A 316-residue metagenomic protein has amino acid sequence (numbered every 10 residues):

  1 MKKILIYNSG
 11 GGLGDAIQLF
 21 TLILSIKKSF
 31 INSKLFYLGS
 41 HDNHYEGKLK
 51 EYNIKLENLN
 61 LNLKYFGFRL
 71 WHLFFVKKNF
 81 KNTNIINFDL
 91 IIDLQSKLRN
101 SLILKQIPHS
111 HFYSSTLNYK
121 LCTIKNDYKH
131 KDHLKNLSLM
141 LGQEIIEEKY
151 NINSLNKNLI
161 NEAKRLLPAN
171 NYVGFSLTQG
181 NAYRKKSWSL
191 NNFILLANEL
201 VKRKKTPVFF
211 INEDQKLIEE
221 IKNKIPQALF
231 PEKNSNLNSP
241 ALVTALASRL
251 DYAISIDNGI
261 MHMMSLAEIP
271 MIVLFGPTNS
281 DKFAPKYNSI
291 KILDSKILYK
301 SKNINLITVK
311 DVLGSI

Functional and structural regions predicted by a protein language model:
M1-I316: Catalytic machinery of carbohydrate-active enzymes, primarily nucleotide-sugar-dependent glycosyltransferases
